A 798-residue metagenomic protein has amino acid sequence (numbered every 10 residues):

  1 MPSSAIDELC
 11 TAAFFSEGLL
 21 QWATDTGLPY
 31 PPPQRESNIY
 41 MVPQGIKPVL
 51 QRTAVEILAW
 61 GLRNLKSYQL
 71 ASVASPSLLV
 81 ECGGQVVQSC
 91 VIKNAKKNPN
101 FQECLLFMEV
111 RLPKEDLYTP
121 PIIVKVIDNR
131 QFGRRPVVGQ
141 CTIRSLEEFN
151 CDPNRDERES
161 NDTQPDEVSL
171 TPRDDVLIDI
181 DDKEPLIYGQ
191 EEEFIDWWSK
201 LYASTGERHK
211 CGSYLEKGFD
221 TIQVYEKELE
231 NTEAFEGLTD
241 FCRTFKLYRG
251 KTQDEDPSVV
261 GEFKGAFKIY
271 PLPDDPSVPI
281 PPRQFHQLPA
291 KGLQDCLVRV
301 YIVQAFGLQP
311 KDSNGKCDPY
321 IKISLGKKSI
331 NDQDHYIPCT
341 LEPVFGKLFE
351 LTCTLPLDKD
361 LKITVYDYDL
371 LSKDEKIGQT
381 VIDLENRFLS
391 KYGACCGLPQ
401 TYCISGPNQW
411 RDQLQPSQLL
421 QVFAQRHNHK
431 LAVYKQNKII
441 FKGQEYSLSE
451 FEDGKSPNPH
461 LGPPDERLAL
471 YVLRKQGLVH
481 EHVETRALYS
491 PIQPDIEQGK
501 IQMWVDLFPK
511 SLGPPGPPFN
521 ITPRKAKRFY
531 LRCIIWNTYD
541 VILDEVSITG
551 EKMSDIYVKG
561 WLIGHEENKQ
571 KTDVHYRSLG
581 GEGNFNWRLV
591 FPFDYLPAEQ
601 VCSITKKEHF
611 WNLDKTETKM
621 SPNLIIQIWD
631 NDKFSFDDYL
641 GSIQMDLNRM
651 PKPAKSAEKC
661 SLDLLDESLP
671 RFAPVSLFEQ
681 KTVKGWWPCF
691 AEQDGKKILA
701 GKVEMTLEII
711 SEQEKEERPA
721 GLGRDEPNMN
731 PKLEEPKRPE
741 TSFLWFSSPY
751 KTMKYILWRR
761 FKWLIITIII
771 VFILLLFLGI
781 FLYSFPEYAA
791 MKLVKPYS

Functional and structural regions predicted by a protein language model:
M1-K47, E56, R63, S72-S77 (+13 more regions): C2 and C2-like phospholipid-binding beta-sandwich domains
V49-V55, G292-V298, K525-L531: Extended extracellular/luminal ectodomain segments enriched in beta-structured repeat modules
L50, L117, L293, T354-D358 (+2 more regions): Edge/loop elements at the starts and ends of beta-strands within beta-rich repeat scaffolds
K66-S67, Q309-P310, I542-D544: Short, solvent-exposed loop/turn elements at domain surfaces
Q69-A71, E81, D312-N314: Low-complexity, polar/charged sequence tracts that form flexible coils or short amphipathic helices and often embed
V80-G84, I323-S329, G560-G564: Short amphipathic beta-strand segments in non-cytosolic proteins
Y301: Charged (often Lys/Glu-rich) extended helix/loop segments that serve as interaction or gating elements
K327, L355, T364: Calmodulin-binding IQ motif alpha-helix
